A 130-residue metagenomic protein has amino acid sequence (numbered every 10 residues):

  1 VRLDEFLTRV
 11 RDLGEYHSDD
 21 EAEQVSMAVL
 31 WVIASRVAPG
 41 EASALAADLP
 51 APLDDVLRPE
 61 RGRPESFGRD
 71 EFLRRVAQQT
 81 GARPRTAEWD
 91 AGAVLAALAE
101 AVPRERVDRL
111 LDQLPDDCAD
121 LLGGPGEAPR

Functional and structural regions predicted by a protein language model:
V1-H17, F67-A82, G126: Short, flexible domain-boundary/linker segments around small modular repeats
R11-G14, S18-P64: Acidic (E/D-rich), amphipathic helical modules within compact regulatory domains
H17-A28, A34-G40, A82-A93, A97-D108: Short, low-complexity cationic-aromatic patches
V37, E71-R74, D120: Non-catalytic, interaction-prone regions of core transcription and DNA-replication machinery
A42-A44, R63-F67, V107-R109, E127-R130: Juxtamembrane/interface motifs at transmembrane-helix termini
P52-E105: Short, solvent-exposed interaction modules
A96-R130: Preference for long, well-ordered alpha-helical segments
